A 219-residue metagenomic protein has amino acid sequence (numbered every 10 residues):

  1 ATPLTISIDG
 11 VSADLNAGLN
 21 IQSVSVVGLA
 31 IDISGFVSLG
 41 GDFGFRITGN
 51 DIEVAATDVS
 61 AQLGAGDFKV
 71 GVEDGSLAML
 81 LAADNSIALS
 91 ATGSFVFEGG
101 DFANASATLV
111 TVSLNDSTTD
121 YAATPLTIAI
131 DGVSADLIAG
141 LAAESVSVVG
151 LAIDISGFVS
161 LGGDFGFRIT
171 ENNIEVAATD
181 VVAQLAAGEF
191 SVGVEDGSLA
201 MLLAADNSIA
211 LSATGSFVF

Functional and structural regions predicted by a protein language model:
A1-F219: N-terminal low-complexity, acidic/Ser/Thr/Gly/Pro-rich segments that act as secretory/membrane-targeting modules
